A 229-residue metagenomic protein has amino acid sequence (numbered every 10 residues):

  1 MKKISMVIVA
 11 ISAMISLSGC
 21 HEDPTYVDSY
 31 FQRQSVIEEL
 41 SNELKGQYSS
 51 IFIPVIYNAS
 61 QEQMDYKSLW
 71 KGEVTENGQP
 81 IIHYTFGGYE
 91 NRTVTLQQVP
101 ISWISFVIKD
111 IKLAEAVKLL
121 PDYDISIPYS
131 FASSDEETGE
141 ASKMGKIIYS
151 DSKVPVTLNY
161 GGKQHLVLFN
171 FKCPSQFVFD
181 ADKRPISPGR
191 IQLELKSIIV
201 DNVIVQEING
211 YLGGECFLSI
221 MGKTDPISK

Functional and structural regions predicted by a protein language model:
M1-I4: Positively charged n-region of N-terminal signal peptides that target proteins for export
A13-E43: Bacterial Sec-dependent N-terminal signal peptides
P24-Q32, Q164-K229: Edge beta-strand at a domain terminus
S41-D65: Tryptophan-anchored aromatic micro-motifs
S41-K45, I147, R184-I191: Edge/loop elements at the starts and ends of beta-strands within beta-rich repeat scaffolds
S49-N58, S150-T157, Q192-V203: Generic short beta-strand segments
S60-E76, Y84, G88: Surface-exposed strand-loop-strand hairpins of Gram-negative outer-membrane beta-barrel proteins
P80, Y84-F179: Predominantly extracellular/secreted and cell-surface proteins with exposed, flexible low-complexity segments
